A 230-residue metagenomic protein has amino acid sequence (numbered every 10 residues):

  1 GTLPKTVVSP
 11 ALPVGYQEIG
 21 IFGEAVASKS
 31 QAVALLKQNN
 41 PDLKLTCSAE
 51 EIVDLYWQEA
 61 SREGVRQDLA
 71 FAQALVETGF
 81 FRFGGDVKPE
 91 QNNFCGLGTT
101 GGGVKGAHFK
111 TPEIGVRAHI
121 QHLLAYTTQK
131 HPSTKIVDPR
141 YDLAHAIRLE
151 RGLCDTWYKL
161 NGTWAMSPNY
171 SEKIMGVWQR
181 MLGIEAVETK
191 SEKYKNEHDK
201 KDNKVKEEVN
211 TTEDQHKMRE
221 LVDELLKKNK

Functional and structural regions predicted by a protein language model:
G1-K230: Catalytic cores of secreted/periplasmic lytic hydrolases that degrade extracellular macromolecules
